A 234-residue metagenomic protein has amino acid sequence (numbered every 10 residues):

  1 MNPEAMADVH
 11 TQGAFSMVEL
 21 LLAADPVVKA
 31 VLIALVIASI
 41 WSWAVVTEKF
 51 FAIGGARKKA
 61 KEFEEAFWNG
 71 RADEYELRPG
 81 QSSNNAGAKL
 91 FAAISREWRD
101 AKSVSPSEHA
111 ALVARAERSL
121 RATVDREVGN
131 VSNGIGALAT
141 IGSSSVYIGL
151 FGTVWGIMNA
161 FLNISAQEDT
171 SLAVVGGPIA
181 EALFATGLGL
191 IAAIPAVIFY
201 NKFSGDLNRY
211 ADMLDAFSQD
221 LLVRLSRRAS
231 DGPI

Functional and structural regions predicted by a protein language model:
M1-A24: Short, strongly hydrophobic alpha-helical membrane anchors
P3, R57-S171, I198-I234: Predominantly long cytosolic amphipathic alpha-helical stalk/bundle segments
V18-V31, S132-L138: Membrane-interface helix-boundary signature
A24-G70, E74-E76: Transmembrane alpha-helix/interfacial motif
D25, W43, Y75-E76, F91 (+3 more regions): Residue-level signature of catalytic and energy-coupling elements of molecular machines, predominantly ATP/GTP-dependent
V31-A34, A38-W41, S145-I148, G152-W155 (+1 more regions): Residue-level signal for the membrane-embedded core of alpha-helical transmembrane segments, especially mid-helix
E168-A182: Hydrophobic alpha-helical transmembrane segments and adjacent short intramembrane/lumenal linkers of inner/organellar
I179-I198: Hydrophobic alpha-helical transmembrane segments of polytopic membrane proteins
